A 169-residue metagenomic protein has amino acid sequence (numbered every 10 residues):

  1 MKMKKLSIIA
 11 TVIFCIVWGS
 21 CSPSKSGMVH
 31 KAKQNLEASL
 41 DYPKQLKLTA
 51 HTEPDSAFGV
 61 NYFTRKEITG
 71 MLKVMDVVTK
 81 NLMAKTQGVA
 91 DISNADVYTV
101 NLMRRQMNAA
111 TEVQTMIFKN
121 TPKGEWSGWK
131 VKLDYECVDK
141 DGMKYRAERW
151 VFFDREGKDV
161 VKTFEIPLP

Functional and structural regions predicted by a protein language model:
M1-M28: Bacterial Sec-dependent N-terminal signal peptides
C21-P169: Cystatin/cathelin-like cysteine-protease inhibitor module
